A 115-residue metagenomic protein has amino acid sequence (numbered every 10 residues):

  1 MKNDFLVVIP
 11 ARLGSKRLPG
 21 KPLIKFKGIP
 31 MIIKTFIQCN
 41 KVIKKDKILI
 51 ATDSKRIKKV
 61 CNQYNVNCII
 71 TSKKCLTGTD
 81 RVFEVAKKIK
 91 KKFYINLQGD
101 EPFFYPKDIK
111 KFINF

Functional and structural regions predicted by a protein language model:
M1-D4, K90: Short, Lys/Arg-enriched, disordered terminal segments
N3-T52: N-terminal glycine-rich phosphate-binding loop and ensuing alpha1 helix
I32, V82, D100: Residue-level signal for inorganic ion chemistry
D53-I57: A conserved acidic beta->alpha catalytic loop
N62-G78, F83: Conserved donor nucleotide-binding strand/loop of the catalytic core
C75, E101-F103: Acidic metal-phosphate-binding loop of nucleotide-sugar-dependent transferases
Y94-I95: Short aromatic/hydrophobic "clamp" motif used to bind/position activated sugar donors
Y105-F115: Conserved donor-nucleotide/metal-binding helix-loop-beta segment in metal-dependent transferases, i.e., the alpha-helix
